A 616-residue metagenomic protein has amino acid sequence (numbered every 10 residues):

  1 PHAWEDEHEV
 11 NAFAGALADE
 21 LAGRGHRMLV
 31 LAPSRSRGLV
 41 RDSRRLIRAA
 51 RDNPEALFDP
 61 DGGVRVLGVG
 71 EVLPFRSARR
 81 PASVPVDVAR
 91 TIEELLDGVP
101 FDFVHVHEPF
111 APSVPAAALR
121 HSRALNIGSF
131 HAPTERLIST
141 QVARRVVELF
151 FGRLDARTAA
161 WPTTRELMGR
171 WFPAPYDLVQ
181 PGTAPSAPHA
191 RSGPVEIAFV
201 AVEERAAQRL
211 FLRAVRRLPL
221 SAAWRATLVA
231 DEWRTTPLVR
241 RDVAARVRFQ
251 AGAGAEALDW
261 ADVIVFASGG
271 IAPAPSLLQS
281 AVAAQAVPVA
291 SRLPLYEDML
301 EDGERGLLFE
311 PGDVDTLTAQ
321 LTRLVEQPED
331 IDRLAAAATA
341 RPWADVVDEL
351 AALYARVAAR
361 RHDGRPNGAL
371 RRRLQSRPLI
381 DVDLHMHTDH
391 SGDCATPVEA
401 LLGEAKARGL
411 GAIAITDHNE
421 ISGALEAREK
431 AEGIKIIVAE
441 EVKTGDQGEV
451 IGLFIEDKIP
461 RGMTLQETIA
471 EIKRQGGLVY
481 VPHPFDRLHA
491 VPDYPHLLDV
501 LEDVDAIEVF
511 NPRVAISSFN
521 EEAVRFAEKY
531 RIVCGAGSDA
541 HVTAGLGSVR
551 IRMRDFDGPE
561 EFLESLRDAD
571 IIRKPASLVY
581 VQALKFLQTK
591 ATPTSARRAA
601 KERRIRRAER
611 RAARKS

Functional and structural regions predicted by a protein language model:
G23-F103: A conserved catalytic-core segment of Leloir-type glycosyltransferases
R153, R165-T183: Helix-loop-beta element that forms the nucleotide-linked donor phosphate-binding surface in glycosyltransferases
A159, H362-G392, V398-G403, S422-E426 (+3 more regions): Charged catalytic cores and adjacent phosphate/nucleic-acid-binding surfaces used for phosphate/nucleic-acid chemistry
S192-R241: Conserved catalytic-core segment of nucleotide-activated headgroup transferases in glycan assembly
V200, D302-G303, L307-D313, R323-P328: Conserved acidic donor-binding segment of nucleotide-sugar-dependent glycosyltransferases
T235-A255: Nucleotide-activated donor-binding/catalytic signature segment of Leloir-type glycosyltransferases, i.e., the conserved
V287-A290: Short hydrophobic beta-strand element within catalytic cores of glycosyltransferases and related nucleotide-activated
T316, D330-W343: A short, well-ordered alpha-helix in the C-terminal region of glycosyltransferases
